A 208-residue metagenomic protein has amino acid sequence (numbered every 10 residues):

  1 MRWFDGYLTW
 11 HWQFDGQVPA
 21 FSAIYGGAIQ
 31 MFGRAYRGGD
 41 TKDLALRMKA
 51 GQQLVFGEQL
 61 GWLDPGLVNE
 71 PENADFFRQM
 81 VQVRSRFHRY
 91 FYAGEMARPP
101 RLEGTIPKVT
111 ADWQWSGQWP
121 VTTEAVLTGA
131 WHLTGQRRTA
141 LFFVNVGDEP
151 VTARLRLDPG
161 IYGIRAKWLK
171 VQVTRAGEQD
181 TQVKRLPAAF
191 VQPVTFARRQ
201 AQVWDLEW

Functional and structural regions predicted by a protein language model:
M1-W168: Active-site-proximal substrate-binding groove within the catalytic cores of carbohydrate-active enzymes
F32, R47, Q82, V173 (+2 more regions): Intrinsically disordered, low-complexity sequence elements enriched in Ser/Thr/Gly/Pro
T134, N145-D148, V173-A176, E207-W208: Short, flexible beta-strand-to-coil junctions
E149-T152, G177-V183, Q202-V203: Short, surface-exposed beta-strand/loop "edge" segments at domain boundaries and coil↔beta transitions
K170-F190: Solvent-exposed beta-strand/loop surfaces of large extracellular or lumenal domains
K184-W208: C-terminal beta-strand-rich structural cap/linker in extracellular carbohydrate-active enzymes
